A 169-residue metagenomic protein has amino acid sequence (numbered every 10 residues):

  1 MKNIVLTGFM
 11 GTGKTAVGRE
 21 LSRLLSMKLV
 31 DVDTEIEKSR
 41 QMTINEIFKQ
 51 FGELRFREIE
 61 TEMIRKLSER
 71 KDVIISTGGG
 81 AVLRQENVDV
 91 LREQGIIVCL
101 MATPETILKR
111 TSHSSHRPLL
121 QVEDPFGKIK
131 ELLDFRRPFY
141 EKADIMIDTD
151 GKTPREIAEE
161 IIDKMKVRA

Functional and structural regions predicted by a protein language model:
L6: Hydrophobic anchor at the beta1->P-loop junction of P-loop NTPases
F9: P-loop (Walker A) phosphate-binding loop of NTP-binding proteins
T12: ATP-binding Walker
T15: Walker A/P-loop
E20, L24, R70, D134-A169: NTP-dependent small-molecule kinase module
R23-T34: Post-Walker A helix-loop "phosphate-sensing" segment adjacent to the P-loop in P-loop NTPases
V32-G80, Q85-R92, R117, F126 (+1 more regions): ATP-dependent small-molecule kinase phosphotransfer cores that center on conserved nucleotide phosphate-binding segments
E93-R137: A glycine- and Lys/Arg-enriched "phosphate-lid" helix/loop adjacent to the NTP-binding pocket of small-molecule kinases
